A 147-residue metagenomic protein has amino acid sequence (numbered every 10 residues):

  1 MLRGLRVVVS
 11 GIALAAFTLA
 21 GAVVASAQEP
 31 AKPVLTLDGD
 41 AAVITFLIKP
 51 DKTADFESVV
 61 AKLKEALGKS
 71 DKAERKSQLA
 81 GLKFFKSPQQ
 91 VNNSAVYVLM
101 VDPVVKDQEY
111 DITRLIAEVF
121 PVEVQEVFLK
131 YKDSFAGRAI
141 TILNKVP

Functional and structural regions predicted by a protein language model:
M1-A20: Bacterial N-terminal signal peptides that target proteins for export
V9, A20, L47-I48, I112 (+2 more regions): Alpha-helical protein-protein interaction elements
F17, F46, F56, F84-F85 (+3 more regions): Phenylalanine-focused residue identity feature
A20-E29: Boundary at the C-terminal end of the N-terminal hydrophobic targeting segment
E29-G81, F85-K86, I142: N-terminal secretory signal peptides
L63-G81, N93-S94, M100-P147: An amphipathic, aromatic/His-enriched active-site/gating alpha helix that lines ligand/cofactor pockets
Q90: Divalent cation-coordinating acidic motifs and surrounding scaffolds that mediate Ca2+/Mg2+/Mn2+/Zn2+-dependent binding
